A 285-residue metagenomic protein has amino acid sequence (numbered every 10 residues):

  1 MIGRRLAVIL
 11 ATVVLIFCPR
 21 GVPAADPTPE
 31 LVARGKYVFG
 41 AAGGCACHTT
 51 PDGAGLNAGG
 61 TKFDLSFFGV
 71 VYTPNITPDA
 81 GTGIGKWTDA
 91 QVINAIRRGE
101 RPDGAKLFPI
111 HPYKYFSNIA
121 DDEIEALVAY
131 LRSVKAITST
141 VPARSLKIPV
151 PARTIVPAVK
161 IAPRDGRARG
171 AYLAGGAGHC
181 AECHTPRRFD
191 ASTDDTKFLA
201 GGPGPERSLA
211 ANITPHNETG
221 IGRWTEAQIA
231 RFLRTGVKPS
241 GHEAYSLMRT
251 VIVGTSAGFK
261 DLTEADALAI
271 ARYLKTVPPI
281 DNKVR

Functional and structural regions predicted by a protein language model:
M1-R4: N-terminal secretory signal peptides that target proteins for export/translocation
A7-C18: Bacterial N-terminal signal peptides
V22-G40, V150-G176: Electrostatic cytochrome c docking/interface patches
E30, D89, K106, E123 (+4 more regions): Ligand-binding pocket scaffold of soluble enzyme catalytic domains
K36-V70, R98-K106, V134-T138, G175-R207 (+3 more regions): Periplasmic/extracellular electron-transfer cofactor-ligation site, primarily the c-type cytochrome heme-c attachment
G43, K62-N94, K114-I124, A191-K238 (+1 more regions): Electron-transfer interface patches adjacent to heme c in soluble/periplasmic c-type cytochromes and di-/multiheme
S139-V150: Extended, well-folded interaction surfaces typified by the phenylalanyl-tRNA synthetase beta subunit core
